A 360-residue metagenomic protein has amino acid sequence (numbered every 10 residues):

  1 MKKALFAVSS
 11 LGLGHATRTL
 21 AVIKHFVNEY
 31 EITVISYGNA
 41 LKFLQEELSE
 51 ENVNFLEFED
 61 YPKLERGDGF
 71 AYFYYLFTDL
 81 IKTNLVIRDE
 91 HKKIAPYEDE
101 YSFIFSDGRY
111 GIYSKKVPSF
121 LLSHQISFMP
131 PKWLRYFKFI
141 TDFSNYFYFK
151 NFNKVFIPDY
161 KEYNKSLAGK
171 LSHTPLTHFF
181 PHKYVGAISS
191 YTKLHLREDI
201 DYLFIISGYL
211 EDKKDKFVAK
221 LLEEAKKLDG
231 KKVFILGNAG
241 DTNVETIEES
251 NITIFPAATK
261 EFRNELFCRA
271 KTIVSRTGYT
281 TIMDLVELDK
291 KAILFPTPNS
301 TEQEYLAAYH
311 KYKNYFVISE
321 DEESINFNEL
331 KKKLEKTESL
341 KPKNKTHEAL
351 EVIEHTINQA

Functional and structural regions predicted by a protein language model:
K3-S10, T33-I81, N251-I254: Conserved nucleotide-sugar phosphate-binding/catalytic loop shared by glycosyltransferases and other
V8-L20, E211-D215: A short, glycine/small-residue-rich beta-strand->loop->alpha-helix junction that serves as a flexible
I23, G186-T272: Donor-nucleotide binding loops and adjacent catalytic segments primarily of GT-B fold Leloir glycosyltransferases
F70-G111: Conserved nucleotide-sugar donor-binding subdomain of glycosyltransferases
D79, Y315-A360: Leloir-type glycosyltransferase catalytic cores
K115-P131: Active-site proximal beta-strand in glycosyltransferases
P131-W133, K138-D212, L236-G240, E261: A nucleotide-sugar donor-handling region in carbohydrate enzymes
N264-Y305: A donor-sugar binding/catalytic signature common to diverse glycosyltransferases and related nucleotide-sugar
